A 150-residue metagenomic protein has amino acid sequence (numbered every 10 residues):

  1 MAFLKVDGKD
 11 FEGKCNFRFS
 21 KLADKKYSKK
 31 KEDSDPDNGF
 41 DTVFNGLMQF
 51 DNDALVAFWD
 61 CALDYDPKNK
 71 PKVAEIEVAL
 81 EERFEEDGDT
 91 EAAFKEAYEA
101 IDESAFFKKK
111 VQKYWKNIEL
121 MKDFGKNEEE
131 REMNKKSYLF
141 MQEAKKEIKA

Functional and structural regions predicted by a protein language model:
M1-A54: Short N-terminal mixed-charge amphipathic segments
A2-D7, D33-N45, Y65-A150: Charged interaction scaffolds used for protein-protein
D53-C61: Elongated alpha-helical scaffolds
